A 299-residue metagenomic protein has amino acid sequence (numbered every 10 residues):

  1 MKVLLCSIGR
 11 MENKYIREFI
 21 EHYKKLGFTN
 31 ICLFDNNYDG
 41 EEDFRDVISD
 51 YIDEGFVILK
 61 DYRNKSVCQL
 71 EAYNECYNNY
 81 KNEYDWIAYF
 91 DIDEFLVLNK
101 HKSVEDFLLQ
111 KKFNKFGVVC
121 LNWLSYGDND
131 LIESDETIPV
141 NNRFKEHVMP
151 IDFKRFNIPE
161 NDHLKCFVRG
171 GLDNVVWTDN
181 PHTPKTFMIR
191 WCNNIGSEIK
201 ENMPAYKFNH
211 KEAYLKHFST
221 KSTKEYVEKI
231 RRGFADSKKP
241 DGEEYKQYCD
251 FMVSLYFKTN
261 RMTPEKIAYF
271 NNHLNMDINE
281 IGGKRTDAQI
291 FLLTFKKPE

Functional and structural regions predicted by a protein language model:
M1-K24: N-proximal low-complexity "stem/linker" segments adjacent to membrane-targeting elements
L4-C6, I31-C32, I58: A structural signal for isolated positions on well-ordered beta-strands in alpha/beta enzyme cores
I8-E12, N36-D39, Y62-K65, I92-D93 (+3 more regions): An acidic- and aromatic-residue-enriched active-site/binding cleft used to recognize and process polar
G40-Y89, V97-L98: Active-site-proximal specificity loops/subdomain of glycosyltransferases
E71, L98-E299: Catalytic-site signature of metal-activated, phosphate-bearing donor transferases, centered on the GT-A/GT-A-like
